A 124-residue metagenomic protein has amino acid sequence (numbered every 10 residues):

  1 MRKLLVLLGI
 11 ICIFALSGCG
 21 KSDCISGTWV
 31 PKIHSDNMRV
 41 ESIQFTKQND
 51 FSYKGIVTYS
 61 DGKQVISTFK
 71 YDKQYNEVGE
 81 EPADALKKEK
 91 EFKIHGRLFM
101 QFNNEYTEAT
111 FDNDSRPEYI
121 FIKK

Functional and structural regions predicted by a protein language model:
M1-L4: Positively charged n-region of N-terminal signal peptides that target proteins for export
I11-C12: Repetitive helical segments and hydrophobic/amphipathic motifs
A15-G18: C-terminal motif of bacterial Sec signal peptides marking the signal peptidase cleavage site
G20-S22: Bacterial signal peptide processing site
C24-R39: Tryptophan-anchored aromatic micro-motifs
S35-V40, Y53-Y106, S115: Contiguous, well-ordered beta-strand patches that form the walls/edges of small beta-barrel/beta-sandwich domains
T46-D50, Y75, K123-K124: A short, structured loop/turn motif at beta-sheet edges
A109-K124: C-terminal partner/receptor-binding element of secreted or periplasmic proteins
